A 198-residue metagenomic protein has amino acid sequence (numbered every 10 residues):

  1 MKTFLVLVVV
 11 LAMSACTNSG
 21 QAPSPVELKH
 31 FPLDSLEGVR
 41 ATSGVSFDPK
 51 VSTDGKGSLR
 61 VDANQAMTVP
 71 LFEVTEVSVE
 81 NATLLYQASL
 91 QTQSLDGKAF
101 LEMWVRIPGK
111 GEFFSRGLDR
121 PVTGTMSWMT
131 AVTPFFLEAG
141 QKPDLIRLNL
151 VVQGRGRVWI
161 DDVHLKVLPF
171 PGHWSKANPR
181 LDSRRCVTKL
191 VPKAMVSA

Functional and structural regions predicted by a protein language model:
L5-S14: Bacterial N-terminal signal peptides
C16-A198: Extracellular and organelle-lumenal recognition/adhesion modules and their flexible linkers in secreted
